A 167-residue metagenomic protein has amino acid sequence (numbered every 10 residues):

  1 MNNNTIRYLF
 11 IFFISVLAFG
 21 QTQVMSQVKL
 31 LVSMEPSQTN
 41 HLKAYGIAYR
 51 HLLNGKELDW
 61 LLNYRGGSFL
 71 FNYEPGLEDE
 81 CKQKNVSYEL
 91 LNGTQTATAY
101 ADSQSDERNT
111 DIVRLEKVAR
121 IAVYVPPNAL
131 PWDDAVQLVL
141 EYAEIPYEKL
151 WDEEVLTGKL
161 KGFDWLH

Functional and structural regions predicted by a protein language model:
M1-Q27: Bacterial Sec-dependent N-terminal signal peptides
G20-Q23, K56-N63, T110-R114: Short, flexible, solvent-exposed loop/turn segments with mixed acidic/basic and small polar residues
V24-M34, L115-A122: Acidic/histidine-rich, surface-exposed loop or edge segments in extracytoplasmic proteins
L30, E35-T39, L70-D79, Y124-H167: Helical hinge/lid and interdomain linker segments adjacent to catalytic or ligand-binding clefts that mediate domain
K43-E80: N-terminal, post-signal-peptide region of Sec/Tat-exported proteins
S68-N72, L91-W132, V136-Y142: Short, surface-exposed patches at the edges or C-terminal ends of soluble domains, predominantly
L77-L90: Short amphipathic alpha-helices in soluble, non-transmembrane regions that often serve as interface/regulatory elements
